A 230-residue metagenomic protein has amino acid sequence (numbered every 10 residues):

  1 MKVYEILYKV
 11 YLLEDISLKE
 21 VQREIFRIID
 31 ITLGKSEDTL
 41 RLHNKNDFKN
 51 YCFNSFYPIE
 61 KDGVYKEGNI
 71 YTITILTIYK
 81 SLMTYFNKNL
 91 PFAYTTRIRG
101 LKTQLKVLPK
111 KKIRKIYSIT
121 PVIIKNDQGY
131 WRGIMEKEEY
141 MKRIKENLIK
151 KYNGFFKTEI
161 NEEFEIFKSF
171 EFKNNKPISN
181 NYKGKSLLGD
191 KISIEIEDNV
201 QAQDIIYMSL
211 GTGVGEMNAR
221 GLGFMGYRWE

Functional and structural regions predicted by a protein language model:
M1-E230: RNA-interacting cores
